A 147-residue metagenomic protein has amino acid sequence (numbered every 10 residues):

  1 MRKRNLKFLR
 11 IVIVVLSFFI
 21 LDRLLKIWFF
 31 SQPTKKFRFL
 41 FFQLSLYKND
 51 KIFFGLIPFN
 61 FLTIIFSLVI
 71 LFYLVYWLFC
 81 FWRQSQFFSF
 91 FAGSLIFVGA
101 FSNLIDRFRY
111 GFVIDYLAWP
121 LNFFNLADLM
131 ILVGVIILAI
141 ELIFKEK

Functional and structural regions predicted by a protein language model:
M1-K147: Alpha-helical transmembrane bundles and membrane-interface segments of multipass inner-membrane proteins
